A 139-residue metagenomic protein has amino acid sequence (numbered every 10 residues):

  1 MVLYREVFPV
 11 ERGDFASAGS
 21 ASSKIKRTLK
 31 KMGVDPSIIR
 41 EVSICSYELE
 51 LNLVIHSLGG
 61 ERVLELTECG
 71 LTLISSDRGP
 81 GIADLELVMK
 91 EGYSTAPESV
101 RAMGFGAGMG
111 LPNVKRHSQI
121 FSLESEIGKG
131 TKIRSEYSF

Functional and structural regions predicted by a protein language model:
M1-F8, E50-F139: Conserved beta-strand-loop-beta-strand hairpin that lines the nucleotide-binding pocket of ATP/GTP-utilizing enzymes
M1-I44: Bergerat-fold GHKL ATPase/HATPase_c domain
